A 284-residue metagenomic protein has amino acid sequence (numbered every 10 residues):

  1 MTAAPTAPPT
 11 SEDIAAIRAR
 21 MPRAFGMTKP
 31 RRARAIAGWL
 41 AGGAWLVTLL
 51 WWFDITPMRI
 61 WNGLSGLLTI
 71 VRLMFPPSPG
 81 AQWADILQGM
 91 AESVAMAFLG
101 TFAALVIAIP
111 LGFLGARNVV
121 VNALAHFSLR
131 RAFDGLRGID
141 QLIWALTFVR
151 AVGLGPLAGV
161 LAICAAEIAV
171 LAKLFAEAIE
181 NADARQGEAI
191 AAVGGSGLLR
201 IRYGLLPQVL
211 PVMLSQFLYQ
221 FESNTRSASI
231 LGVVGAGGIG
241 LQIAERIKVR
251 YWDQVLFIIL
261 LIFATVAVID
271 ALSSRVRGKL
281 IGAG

Functional and structural regions predicted by a protein language model:
M1-F102, I109, L114, N118 (+2 more regions): N-terminal, non-cleaved signal-anchor transmembrane helix
V71, I86, M90, V94 (+8 more regions): Hydrophobic alpha-helical elements at and bordering transmembrane segments of multi-pass membrane proteins
I107-F113, I143, A158-L161, A165-I179 (+5 more regions): Membrane-embedded alpha-helices of multi-pass transport/permease systems
L111-A145, L174-E177: Cytoplasmic-entry segments and transmembrane alpha-helices of multi-pass inner-membrane transporters
F133-E167: Generic hydrophobic transmembrane alpha-helix motif, especially the helices
R150, R226-I262, I281-G284: Glycine-rich helix-loop "coupling/hinge" segments at transmembrane-helix boundaries in multipass transporters
A182-V209, A236: Short helix-to-coil transition segments within interhelical loops that connect adjacent transmembrane helices
G197-L231, D253-T265, I269, S273: Transmembrane alpha-helices
